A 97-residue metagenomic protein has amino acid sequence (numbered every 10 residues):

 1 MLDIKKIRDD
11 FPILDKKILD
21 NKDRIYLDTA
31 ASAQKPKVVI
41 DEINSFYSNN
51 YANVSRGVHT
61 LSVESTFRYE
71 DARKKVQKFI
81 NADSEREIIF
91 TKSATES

Functional and structural regions predicted by a protein language model:
M1-S97: Pyridoxal 5′-phosphate
